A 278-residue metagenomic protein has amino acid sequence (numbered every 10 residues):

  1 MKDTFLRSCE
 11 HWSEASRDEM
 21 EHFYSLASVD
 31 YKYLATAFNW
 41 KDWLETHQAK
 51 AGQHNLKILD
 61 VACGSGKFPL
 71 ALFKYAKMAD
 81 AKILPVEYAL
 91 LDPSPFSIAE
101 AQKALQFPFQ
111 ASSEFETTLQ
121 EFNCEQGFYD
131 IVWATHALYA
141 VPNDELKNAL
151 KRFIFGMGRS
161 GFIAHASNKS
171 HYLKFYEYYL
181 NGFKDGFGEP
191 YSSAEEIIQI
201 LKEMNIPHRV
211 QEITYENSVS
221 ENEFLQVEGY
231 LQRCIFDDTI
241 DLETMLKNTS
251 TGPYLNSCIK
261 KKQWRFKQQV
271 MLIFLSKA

Functional and structural regions predicted by a protein language model:
M1-A51: Class I SAM-dependent methyltransferase Rossmann-like catalytic core, especially the SAM/SAH-binding loop
K57-E121: Class I SAM-dependent methyltransferase SAM/SAH-binding core
W133: A conserved beta-strand element that flanks and buttresses the S-adenosyl-L-methionine
H136-A137: Short catalytic micro-motifs in class I SAM-dependent methyltransferases
A140-F153: A short, conserved alpha-helix within the catalytic core of class I
S160-G188: Conserved class I S-adenosyl-L-methionine
E189-N205: Short alpha-helix
P207-A278: Conserved Class I S-adenosyl-L-methionine
